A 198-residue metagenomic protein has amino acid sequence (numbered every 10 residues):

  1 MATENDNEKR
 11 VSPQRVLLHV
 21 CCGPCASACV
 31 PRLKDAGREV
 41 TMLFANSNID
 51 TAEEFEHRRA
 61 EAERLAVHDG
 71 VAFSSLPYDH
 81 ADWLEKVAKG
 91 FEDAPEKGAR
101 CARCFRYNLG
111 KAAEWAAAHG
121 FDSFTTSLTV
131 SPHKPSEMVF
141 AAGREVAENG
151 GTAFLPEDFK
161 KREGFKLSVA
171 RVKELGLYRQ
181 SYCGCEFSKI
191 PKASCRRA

Functional and structural regions predicted by a protein language model:
M1-A198: Nucleotide-activated chemistry modules centered on ATP-dependent adenylation/adenylyltransferase
